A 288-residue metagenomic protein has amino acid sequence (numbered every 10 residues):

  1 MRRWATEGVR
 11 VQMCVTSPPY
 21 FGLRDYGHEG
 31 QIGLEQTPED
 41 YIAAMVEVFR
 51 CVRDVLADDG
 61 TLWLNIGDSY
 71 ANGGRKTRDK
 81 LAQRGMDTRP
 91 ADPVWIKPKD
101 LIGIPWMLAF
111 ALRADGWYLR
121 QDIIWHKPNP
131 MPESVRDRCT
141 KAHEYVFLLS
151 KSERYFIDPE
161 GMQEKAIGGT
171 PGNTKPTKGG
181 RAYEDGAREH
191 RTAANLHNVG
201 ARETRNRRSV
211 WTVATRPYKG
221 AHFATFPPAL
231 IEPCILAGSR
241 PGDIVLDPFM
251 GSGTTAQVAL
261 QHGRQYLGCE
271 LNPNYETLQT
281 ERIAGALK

Functional and structural regions predicted by a protein language model:
M1-K288: Core catalytic lobe of class I
